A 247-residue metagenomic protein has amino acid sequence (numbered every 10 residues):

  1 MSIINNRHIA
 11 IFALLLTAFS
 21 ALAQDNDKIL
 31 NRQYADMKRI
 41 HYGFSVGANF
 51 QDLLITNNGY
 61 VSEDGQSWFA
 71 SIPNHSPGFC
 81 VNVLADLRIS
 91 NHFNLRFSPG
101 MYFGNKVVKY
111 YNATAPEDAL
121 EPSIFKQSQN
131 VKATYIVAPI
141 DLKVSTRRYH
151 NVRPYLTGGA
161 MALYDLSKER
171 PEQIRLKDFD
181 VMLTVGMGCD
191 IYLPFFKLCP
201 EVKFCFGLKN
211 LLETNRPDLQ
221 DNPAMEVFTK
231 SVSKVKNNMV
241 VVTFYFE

Functional and structural regions predicted by a protein language model:
A23-P77, M239, Y245-E247: Short glycine/proline- and aromatic-enriched beta-strand/turn motifs that initiate or cap beta-hairpins
D36, L87-N91, T146-H150, I191-P194 (+1 more regions): Outer-membrane beta-barrel strand-turn architecture
K38-I40, H75-F79, K132-A138, V152 (+2 more regions): Residues that define the transmembrane beta-barrel architecture of outer-membrane proteins
I40-V46, L95-P99, I136-A138, P154-A160 (+3 more regions): Transmembrane beta-strands of outer-membrane beta-barrel proteins
A48-D52, M101-N105, V144-T146, A160-L166 (+2 more regions): Transmembrane beta-strands of outer-membrane beta-barrel pores
D52-L54, H92-L95, H150, F195-L198: Repeated loop/turn-to-beta-strand initiation elements of outer-membrane beta-barrel proteins
N58-A119: Glycine- and aromatic-enriched membrane insertion/assembly motifs of diderm outer-membrane and organelle channel
P194-E247: Predominantly the C-terminal beta-signal and adjacent terminal strand-loop region of outer-membrane beta-barrel
